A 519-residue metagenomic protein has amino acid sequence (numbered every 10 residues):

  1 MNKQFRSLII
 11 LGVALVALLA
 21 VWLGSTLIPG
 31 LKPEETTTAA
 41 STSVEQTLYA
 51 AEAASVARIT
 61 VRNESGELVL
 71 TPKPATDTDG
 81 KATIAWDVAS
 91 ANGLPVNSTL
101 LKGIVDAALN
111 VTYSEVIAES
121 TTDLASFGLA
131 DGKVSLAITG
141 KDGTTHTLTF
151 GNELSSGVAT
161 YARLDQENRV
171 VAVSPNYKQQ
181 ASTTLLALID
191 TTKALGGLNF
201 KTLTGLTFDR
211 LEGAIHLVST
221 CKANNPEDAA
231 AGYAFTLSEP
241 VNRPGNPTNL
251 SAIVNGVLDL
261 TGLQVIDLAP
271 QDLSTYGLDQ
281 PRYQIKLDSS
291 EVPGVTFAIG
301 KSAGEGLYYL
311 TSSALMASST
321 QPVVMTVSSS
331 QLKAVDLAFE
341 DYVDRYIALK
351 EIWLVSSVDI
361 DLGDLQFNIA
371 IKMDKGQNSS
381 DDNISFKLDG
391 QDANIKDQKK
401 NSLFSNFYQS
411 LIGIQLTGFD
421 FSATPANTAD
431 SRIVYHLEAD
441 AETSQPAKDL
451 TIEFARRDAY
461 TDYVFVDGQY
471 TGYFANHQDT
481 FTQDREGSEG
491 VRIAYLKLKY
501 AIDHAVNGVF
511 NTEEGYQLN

Functional and structural regions predicted by a protein language model:
M1-N519: Soluble, acidic/polar mature domains that operate outside membranes
